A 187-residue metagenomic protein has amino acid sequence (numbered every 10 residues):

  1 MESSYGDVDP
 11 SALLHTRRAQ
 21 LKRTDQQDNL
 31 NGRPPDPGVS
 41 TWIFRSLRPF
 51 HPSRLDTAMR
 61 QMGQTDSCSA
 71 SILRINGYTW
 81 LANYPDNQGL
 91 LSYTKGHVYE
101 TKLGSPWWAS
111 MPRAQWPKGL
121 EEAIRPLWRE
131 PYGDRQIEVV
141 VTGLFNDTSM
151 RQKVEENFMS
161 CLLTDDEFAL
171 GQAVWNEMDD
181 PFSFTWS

Functional and structural regions predicted by a protein language model:
M1-P131, I137, D165-S187: C-terminal accessory "lid"/substrate-recognition subdomains
F50-D56, N146-E155: Short, conserved charged micro-motifs
A58-M62, Q152-C161: Short amphipathic alpha-helices in soluble, non-transmembrane regions that often serve as interface/regulatory elements
